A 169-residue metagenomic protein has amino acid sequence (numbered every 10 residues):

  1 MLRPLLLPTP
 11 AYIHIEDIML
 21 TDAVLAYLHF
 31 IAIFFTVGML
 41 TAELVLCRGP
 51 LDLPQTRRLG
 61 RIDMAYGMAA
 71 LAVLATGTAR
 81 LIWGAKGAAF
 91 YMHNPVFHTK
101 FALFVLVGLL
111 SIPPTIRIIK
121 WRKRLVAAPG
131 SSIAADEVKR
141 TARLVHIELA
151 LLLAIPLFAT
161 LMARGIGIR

Functional and structural regions predicted by a protein language model:
P8, Y12-R169: Polytopic transmembrane helical bundles with strong interfacial aromatic enrichment
